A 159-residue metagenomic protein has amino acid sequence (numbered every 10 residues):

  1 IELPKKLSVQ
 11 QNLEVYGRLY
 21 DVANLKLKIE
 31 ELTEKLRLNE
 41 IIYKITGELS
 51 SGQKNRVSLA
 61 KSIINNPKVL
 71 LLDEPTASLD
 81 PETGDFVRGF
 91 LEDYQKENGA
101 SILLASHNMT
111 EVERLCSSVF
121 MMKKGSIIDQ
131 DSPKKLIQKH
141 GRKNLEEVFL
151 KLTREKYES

Functional and structural regions predicted by a protein language model:
E14, R18-I41: Conserved ABC ATPase "signature" region
I45-L49: Conserved ABC ATPase signature
N66: Conserved catalytic motifs of ABC-family nucleotide-binding domains
L70-D73: Catalytic Walker B motif of ABC-type/P-loop ATPase nucleotide-binding domains
D85-E97: Helical segment within the ABC ATPase nucleotide-binding domain
Q130-D131: ABC ATPase "signature
